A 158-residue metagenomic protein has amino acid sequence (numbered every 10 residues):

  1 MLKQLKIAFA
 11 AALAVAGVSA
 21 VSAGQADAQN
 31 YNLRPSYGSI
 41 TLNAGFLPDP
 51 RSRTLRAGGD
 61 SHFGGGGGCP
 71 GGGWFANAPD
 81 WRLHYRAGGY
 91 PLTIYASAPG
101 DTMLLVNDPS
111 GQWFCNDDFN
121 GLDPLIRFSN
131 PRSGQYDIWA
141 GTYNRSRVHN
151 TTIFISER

Functional and structural regions predicted by a protein language model:
M1-A11: Bacterial N-terminal signal peptides that target proteins for export
V15-Q25: C-terminal segment of classical bacterial N-terminal signal peptides
A26-G65, F75-R82, S133-R158: C-terminal edge strands of extracellular/lumenal beta-sandwich accessory domains
G68-A78, N116-N120: Extracellular beta-rich ligand/substrate-recognition surface
R82-A98, L104, Y136-A140: Hydrophobic beta-strand segments within beta-rich accessory/binding domains
G88, P99, P109-G111, Y143 (+1 more regions): Solvent-exposed coil/turn segments that connect beta secondary-structure elements in extracytoplasmic/periplasmic
S97-G100, F119-G121: Short, solvent-exposed aromatic-acidic interface loops
L105-F154: Noncatalytic accessory or regulatory domains flanking protease catalytic cores in secreted, cell-surface, and selected
